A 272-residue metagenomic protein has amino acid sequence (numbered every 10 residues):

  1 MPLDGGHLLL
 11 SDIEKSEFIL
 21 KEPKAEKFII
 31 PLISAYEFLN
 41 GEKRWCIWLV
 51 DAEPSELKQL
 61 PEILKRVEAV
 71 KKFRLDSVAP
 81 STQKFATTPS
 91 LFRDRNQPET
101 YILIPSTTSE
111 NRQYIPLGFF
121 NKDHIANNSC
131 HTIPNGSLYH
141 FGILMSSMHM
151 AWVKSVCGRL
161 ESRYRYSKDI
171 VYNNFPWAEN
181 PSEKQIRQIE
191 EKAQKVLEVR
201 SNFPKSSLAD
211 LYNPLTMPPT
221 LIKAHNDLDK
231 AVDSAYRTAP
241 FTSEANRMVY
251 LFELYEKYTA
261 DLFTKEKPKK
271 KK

Functional and structural regions predicted by a protein language model:
M1-E191, E266, K270: Polybasic, glycine- and aromatic-enriched phosphate-binding surface used to engage nucleic acids
E62-V70, Y172-K272: Non-catalytic DNA-recognition/assembly elements of restriction-modification systems
